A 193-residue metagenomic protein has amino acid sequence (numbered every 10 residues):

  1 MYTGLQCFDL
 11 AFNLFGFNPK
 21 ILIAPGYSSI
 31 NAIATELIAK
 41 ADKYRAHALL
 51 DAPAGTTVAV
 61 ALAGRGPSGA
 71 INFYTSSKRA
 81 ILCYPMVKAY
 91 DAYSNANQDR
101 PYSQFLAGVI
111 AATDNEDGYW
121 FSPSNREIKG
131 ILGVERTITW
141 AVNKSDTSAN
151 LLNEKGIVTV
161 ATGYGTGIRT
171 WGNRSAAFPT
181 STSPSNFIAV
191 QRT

Functional and structural regions predicted by a protein language model:
M1-T193: A glycine- and small-residue-enriched flexible loop/hinge signal that marks low-structured segments
